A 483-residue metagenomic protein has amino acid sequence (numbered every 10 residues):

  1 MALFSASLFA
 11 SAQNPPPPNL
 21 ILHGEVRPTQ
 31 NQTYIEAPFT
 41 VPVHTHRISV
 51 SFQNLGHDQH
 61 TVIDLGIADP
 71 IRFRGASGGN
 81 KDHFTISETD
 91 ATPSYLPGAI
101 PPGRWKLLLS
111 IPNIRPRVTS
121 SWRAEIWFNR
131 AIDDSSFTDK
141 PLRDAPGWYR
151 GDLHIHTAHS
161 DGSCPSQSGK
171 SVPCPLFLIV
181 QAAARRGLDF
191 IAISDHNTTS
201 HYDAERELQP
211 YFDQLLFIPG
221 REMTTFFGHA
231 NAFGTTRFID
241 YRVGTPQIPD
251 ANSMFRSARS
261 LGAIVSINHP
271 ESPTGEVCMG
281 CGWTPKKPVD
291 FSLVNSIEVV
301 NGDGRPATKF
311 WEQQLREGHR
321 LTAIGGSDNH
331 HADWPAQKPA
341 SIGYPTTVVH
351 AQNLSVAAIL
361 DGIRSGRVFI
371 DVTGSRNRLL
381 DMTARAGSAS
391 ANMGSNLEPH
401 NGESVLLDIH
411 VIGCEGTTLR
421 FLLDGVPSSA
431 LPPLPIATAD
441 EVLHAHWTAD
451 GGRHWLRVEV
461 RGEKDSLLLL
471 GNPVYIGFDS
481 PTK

Functional and structural regions predicted by a protein language model:
A10-T45, D134-S160, Q181: Non-catalytic extracellular/lumenal accessory regions of secreted precursors
P18-Q30, N54-T92, P427: Surface-exposed beta-strand/loop patches in noncatalytic accessory domains and peripheral targeting/linker segments
R47-S49, R104-K106, R453-R457: Short, conserved beta-strand segments of beta-strand-rich sandwich/propeller modules, principally
F52-N54, L108-R115, E459-K464: Short beta-strand-plus-loop segments that form exposed binding edges in beta-rich domains
H60-I63, R115-F128: Edge beta-strands of jelly-roll/beta-sandwich modules across compartments, strongly enriched in secreted/luminal
G66-S120, L434-H446: Noncatalytic accessory or regulatory domains flanking protease catalytic cores in secreted, cell-surface, and selected
N129-A131, T322, A332-K483: C-terminal functional module detector
F137-V277, G282-P285, D290-S292, E298-Q313 (+3 more regions): A metal-dependent hydrolase metal-coordination microenvironment
